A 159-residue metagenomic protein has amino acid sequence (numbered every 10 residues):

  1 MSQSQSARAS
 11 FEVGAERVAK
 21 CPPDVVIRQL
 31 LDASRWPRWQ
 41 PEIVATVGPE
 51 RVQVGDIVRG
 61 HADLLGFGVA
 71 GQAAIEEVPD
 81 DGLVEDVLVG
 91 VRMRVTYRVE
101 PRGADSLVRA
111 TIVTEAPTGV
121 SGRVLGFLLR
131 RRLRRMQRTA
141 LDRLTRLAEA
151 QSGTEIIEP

Functional and structural regions predicted by a protein language model:
M1-Q53, R146, P159: Hydrophobic ligand-binding cavity/cleft-lining segments
S4, I57-D63, L83-V89: Short beta-strand segments that buttress and anchor functional surface loops
E12-G14, G68-Q72, R92-T96, L107: Short, surface-exposed coil-to-beta transition loops
K20-D24, R51-V54, E77-D81, R98-L107: A short, structured loop/turn motif at beta-sheet edges
C21, L64-G66, T114-T118: Beta-strand elements of well-folded, non-transmembrane domains
V25-L30, W36, V58-G60, I75 (+2 more regions): Hydrophobic pocket/interface hotspot
L64-V78, E85-D86: Helix-adjacent hinge/juxtasegments
V87-T139, E155-I157: Beta-strand/loop substructures that line and gate deep hydrophobic ligand-binding cavities in soluble
